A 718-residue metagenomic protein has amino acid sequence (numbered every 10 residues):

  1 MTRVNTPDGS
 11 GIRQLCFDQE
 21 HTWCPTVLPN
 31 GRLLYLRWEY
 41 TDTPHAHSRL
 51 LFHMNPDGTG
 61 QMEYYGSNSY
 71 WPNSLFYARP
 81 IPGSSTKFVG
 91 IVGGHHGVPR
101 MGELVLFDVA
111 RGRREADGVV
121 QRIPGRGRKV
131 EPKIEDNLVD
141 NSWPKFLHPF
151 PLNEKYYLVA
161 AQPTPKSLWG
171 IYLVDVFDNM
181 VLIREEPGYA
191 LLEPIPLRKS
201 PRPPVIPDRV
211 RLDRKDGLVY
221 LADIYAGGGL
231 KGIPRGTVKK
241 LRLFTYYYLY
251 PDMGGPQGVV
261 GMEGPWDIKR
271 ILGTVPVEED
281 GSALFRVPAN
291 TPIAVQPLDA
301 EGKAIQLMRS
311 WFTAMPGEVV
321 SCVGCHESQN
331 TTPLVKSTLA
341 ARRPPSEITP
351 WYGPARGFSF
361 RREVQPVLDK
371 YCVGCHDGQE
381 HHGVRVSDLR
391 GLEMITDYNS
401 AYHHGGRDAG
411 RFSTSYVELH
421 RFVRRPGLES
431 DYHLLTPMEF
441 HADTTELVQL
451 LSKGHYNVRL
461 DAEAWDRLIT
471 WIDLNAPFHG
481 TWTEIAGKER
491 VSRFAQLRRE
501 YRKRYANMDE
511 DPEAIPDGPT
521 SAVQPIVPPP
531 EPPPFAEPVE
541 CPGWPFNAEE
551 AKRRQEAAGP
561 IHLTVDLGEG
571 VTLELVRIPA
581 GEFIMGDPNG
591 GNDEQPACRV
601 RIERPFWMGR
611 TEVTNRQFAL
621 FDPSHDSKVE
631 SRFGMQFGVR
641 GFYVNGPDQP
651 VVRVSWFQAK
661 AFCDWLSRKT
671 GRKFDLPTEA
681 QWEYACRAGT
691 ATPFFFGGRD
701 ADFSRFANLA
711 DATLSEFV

Functional and structural regions predicted by a protein language model:
L15-Q19, Y65-Y70, V139-N141, R184-P187: Surface loop/turn motifs at the tips and blade-to-blade linkers of beta-strand repeat domains
T26-V27, Y77-S84, N141-L152, P196-L212: Structural signature of eukaryotic scaffold interfaces centered on beta-propeller domains
L33-R37, K87-I91, Y157-A160: Residue position within the beta-strands of beta-propeller blades
P44-L51, V98-F107, K166-Y172: Structural motif
F107-V119: Short loop/turn segments immediately following beta-strands, especially the blade-tip and inter-blade linker loops
R198-S200, G236-V238, Y247, N290-P292 (+4 more regions): Aromatic- and Gly/Pro-enriched helix-to-coil junctions and flexible linker segments
V523-S627, W656-F657, D664, T690: Short, compositionally biased
E582-G591, V600-F706, D711-E716: Active-site microenvironments of metalloenzymes and redox enzymes
